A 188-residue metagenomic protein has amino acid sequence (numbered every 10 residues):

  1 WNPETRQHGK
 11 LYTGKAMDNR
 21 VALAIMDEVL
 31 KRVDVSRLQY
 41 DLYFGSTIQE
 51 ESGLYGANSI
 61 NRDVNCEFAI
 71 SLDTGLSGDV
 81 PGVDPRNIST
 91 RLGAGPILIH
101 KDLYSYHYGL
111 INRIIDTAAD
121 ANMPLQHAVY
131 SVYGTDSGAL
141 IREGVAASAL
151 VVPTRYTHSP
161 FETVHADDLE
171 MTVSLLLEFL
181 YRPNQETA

Functional and structural regions predicted by a protein language model:
W1-R6, S148-V151: Acidic-glycine-rich active-site phosphate/pyrophosphate-binding loop
H8-E51, T172-F179: Alpha-helical metal-binding/catalytic segments enriched in His/Glu/Asp
K31-D34, R62-V64, A139-G144: Alpha-helix C-terminal capping segments
Y43, T47-Y55, Q126-V132: Active-site glycine- and acidic-residue-rich loops that bind and position anionic ligands or nucleotide-like cofactors
G45-G53, T74-L76, T154-Y156: Acidic, glycine-rich active-site loops and adjacent beta-strand->loop/helix elements that engage anionic groups
L54-N58, V80-D84, G138-A139, P160-F161: Short, well-ordered secondary-structure micro-motifs
I60-V80: A glycine-rich helix N-cap at a beta->alpha junction
S89-V173, L177-T187: Active-site-adjacent substrate-binding region of metalloamidase/peptidase-like peptide-processing proteins
